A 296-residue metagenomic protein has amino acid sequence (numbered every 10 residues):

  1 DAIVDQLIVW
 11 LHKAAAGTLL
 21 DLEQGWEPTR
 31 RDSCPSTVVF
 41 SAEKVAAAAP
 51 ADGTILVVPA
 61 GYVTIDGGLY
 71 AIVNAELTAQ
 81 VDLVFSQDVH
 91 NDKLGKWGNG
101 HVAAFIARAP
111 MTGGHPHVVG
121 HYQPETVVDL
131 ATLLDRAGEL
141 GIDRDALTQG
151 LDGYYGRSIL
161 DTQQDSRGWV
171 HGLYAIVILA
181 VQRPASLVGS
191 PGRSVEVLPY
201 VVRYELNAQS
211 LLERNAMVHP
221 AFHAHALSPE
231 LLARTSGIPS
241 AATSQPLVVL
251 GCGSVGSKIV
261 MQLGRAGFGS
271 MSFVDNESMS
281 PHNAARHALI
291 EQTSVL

Functional and structural regions predicted by a protein language model:
D1-D5: Compact alpha/beta protein-protein interaction domains typified by the UBC
Q6-L19: Ser/Thr/Pro-rich, low-complexity mucin-like regions that serve as glycosylated stalks/linkers or repetitive adhesive
L7, S270-M271, T293-L296: Short, surface-exposed linear patches
T18-R30: Short, glycine/acidic-rich hinge or "gate" loops at secondary-structure transitions that mediate conformational
R30-V39: Eukaryote-specific, cytoplasm-facing alpha-helical/coiled-coil scaffolding segments in long proteins
V39-Q245: Glycine/serine-rich phosphate-binding loop and adjoining beta1-alpha1 elements at the start of nucleotide-handling
I238-S278: Glycine-rich adenosine-cofactor-binding loop
S278-L296: Glycine-rich phosphate-binding loop and adjoining beta1-alpha1-beta2 segment of Rossmann-like nucleotide-binding folds
